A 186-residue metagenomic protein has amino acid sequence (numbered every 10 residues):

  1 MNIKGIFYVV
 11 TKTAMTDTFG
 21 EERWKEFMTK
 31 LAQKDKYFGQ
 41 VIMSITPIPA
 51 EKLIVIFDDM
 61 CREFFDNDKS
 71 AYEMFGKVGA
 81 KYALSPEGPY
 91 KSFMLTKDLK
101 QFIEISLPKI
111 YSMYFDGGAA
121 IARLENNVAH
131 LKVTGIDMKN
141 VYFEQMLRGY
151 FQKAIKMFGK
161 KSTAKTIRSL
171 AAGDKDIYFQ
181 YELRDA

Functional and structural regions predicted by a protein language model:
M1-M15, F19-G20, S112-R148, M157-A186: Short terminal or interdomain "cap/linker" segment that borders an active site or interface and mediates
M1-N67: N-terminal leader/assembly segments
K12, T16, M28, D58 (+2 more regions): Generic solvent-exposed, charged/amphipathic alpha-helical segments that serve as macromolecular interface scaffolds
E22-K34, E73-M74, I105, S162-A171: Short alpha-helical "patches" and their helix-cap loops
R23, I42, G79, A120-I121 (+2 more regions): Polar low-complexity intrinsically disordered regions enriched in Ser/Thr and small residues
Q33-Q40, Y82, A171-Y181: Short, mixed-charge aromatic SLiMs
I45-G149, R168: Amphipathic interaction/junction segments at domain boundaries or subunit interfaces
